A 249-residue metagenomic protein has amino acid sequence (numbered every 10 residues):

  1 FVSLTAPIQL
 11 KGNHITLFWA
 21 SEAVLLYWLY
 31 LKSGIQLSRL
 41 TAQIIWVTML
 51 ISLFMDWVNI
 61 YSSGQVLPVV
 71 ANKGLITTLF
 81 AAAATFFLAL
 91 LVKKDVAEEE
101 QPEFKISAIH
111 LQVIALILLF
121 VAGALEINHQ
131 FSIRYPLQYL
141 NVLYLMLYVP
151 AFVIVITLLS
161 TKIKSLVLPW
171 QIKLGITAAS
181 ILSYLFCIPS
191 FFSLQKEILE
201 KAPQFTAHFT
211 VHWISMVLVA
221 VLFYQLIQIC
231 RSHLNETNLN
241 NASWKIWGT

Functional and structural regions predicted by a protein language model:
F1-T249: Alpha-helical transmembrane segments of multi-pass membrane proteins
